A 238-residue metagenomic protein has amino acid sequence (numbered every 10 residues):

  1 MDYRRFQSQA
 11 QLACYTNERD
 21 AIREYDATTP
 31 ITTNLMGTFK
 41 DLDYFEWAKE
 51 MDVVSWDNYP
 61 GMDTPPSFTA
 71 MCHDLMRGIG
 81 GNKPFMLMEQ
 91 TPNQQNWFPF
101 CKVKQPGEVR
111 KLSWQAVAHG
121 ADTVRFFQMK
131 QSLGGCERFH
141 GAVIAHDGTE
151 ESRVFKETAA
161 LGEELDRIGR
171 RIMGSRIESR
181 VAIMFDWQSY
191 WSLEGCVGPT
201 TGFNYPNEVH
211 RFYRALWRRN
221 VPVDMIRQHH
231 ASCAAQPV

Functional and structural regions predicted by a protein language model:
M1, S8-Y15, K40-V53: Conserved N-terminal glycine/acidic-rich loop preference
M1-F6, I144-G148: Short glycine/proline- and acidic residue-enriched helix-loop micro-motifs that form flexible lids or anion-recognition
R5-L35: Conserved, well-ordered alpha-helix/loop/beta-strand core segments that scaffold catalytic motifs
T28, G37, A48, D52 (+1 more regions): Carbohydrate-binding surfaces of carbohydrate-active enzymes
